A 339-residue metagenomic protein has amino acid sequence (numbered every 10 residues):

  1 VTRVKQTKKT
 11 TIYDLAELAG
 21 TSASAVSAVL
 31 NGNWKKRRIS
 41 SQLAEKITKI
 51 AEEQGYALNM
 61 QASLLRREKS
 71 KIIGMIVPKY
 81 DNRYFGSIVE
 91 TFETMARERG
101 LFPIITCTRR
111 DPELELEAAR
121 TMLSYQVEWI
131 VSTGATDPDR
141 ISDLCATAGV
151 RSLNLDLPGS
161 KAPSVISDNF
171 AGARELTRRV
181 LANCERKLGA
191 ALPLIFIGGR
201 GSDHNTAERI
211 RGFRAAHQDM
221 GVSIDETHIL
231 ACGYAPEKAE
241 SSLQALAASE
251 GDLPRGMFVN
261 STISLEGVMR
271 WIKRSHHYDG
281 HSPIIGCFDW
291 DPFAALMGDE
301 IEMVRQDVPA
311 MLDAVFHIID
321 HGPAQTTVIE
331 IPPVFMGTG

Functional and structural regions predicted by a protein language model:
V1-K69: N-terminal helix-turn-helix DNA-binding module of bacterial transcription factors
S41, E45, E53-T121, Y125-W129: Amphipathic helical "hinge" segments at domain boundaries
Y84-E98, G172-L176, H204-V222, K238 (+1 more regions): Short, solvent-exposed amphipathic alpha-helices that sit in or adjacent to ligand/effector-binding or catalytic
A96-C107, P193-F196, R214-K238: Short beta-strand elements in bilobed, periplasmic/extracellular small-molecule ligand-binding domains
Q126-G134, P193-G198, I229, G251-S261 (+1 more regions): Periplasmic-binding protein-like
T133-E175, I263, D289-I301: Flexible loop/hinge segments that line or gate small-molecule binding clefts
P163-F196, A207, R211-A215, P236-A245 (+2 more regions): Hydrophobic alpha-helical segments within soluble ligand-binding/sensing domains
E240, Q244-G339: Flexible loop/turn connectors
